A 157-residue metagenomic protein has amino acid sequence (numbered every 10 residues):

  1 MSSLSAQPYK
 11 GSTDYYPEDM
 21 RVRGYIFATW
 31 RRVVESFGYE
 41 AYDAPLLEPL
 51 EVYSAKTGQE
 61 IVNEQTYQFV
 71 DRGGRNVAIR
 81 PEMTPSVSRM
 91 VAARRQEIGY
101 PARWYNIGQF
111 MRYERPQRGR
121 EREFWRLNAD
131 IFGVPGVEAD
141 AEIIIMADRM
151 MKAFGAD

Functional and structural regions predicted by a protein language model:
M1-D157: TRNA-recognition modules of translation machinery and tRNA-sensing kinases, especially anticodon-binding
